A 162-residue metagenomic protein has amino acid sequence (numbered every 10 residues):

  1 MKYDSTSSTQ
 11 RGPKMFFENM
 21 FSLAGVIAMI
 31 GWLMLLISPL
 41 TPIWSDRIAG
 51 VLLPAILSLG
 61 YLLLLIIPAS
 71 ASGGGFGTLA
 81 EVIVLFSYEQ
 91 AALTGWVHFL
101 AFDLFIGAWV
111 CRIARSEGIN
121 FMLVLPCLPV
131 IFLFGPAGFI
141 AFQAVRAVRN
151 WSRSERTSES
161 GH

Functional and structural regions predicted by a protein language model:
K2-K14: Short, Lys/Arg-enriched N-terminal segments with co-localized hydrophobic residues within the first ~10-30 amino acids
M15, V82-G95: Short aromatic-rich membrane-water interface segments that cap or initiate transmembrane helices in multi-pass membrane
N19-V26, T94-V97: Structural signature of hydrophobic alpha-helical transmembrane segments
L23-W44: N-terminal signal-anchor/start-transfer transmembrane helix
I30, L104-C111: Alpha-helical transmembrane segments of polytopic integral membrane proteins, especially the permease/helical cores
P42-L63: Loop-to-helix transition at the N-terminal end of transmembrane alpha-helices
S58-G74: Transmembrane alpha-helix/helix-exit interface in multi-pass inner-membrane proteins
L125-V148: Hydrophobic, aromatic-rich membrane-embedded alpha-helical segments
